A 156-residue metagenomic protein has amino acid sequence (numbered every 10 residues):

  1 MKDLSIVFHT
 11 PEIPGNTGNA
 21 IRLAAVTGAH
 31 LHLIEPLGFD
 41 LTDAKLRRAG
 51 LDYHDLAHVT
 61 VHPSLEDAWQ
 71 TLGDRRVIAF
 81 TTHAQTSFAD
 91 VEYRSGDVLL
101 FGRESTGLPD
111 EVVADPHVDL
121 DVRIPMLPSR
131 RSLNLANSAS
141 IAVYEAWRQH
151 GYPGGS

Functional and structural regions predicted by a protein language model:
M1-S156: Post-transcriptional modification and biogenesis factors for structured RNAs of the translation apparatus
